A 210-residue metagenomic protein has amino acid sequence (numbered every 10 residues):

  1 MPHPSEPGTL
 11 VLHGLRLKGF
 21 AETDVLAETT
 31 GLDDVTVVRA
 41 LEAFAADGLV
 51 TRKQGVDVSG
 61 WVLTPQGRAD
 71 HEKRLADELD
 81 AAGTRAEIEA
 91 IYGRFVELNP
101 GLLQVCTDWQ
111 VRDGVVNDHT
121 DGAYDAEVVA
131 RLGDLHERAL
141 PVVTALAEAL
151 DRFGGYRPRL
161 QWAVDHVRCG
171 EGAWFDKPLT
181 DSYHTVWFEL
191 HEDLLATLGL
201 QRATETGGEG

Functional and structural regions predicted by a protein language model:
S5-L32: Short amphipathic alpha-helical interface segments
G14, L26-T30, V37, D70-A81: Intrinsic-disorder signal
G31-A46: Short amphipathic alpha-helical interaction segments
A45-G55: A short, conserved structural fragment
D57-P65: Minor-groove-contacting beta-hairpin "wing" of winged helix-turn-helix DNA-binding domains
P65-G93: Short, amphipathic alpha-helical interaction segments positioned at domain boundaries
T84-G172: Exposed, interaction-prone assembly regions rather than primary DNA-binding/catalytic cores
W162-G210: C-terminal regulatory/effector modules of DNA-binding transcriptional regulators
